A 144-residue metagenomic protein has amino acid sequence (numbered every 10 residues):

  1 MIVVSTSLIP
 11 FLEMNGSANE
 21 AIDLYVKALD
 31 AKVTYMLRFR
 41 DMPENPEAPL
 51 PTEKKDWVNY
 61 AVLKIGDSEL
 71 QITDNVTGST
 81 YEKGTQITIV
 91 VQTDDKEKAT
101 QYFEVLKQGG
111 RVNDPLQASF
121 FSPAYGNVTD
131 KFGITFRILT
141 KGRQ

Functional and structural regions predicted by a protein language model:
M1-T6, T34, K64, I72-N75 (+2 more regions): Vicinal oxygen chelate
I9-F11, T88-V90: Short aromatic/hydrophobic contact patches that present stacked aromatics for nucleic-acid/ligand binding
L12-D67: Core segments of cupin and vicinal oxygen chelate
K83-T85: GST-like domain detector, emphasizing the conserved glutathione-binding G-site in the N-terminal thioredoxin-like
